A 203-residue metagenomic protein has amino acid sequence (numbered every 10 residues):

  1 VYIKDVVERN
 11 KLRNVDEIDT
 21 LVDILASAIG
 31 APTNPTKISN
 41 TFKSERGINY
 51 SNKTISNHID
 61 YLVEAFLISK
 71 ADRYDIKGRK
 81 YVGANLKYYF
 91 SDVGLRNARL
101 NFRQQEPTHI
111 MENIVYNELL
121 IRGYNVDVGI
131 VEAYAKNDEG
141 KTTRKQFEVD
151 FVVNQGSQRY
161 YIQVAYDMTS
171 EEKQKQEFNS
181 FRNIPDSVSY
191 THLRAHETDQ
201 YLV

Functional and structural regions predicted by a protein language model:
Y2-V153: Accessory nucleic acid-recognition modules appended to NTPase machines
L119, V149-M168: Conserved catalytic cores of phosphodiester-cleaving nucleases, focusing on short active-site segments
T142, V164-A165, Q174: Basic, glycine-rich polyanion-binding accessory segments appended to enzymes
M168-N179: Active-site-adjacent loop/helix micro-motif of nuclease/hydrolase catalytic cores
S180-V188: Arginine/glycine-rich "motif VI" loop of SF2 helicases in the C-terminal RecA-like domain
T191-T198: Conserved small/polar residues in nucleotide/adenosyl-binding loops
V203: Active-site regions of enzymes building and remodeling cell-envelope glycoconjugates
